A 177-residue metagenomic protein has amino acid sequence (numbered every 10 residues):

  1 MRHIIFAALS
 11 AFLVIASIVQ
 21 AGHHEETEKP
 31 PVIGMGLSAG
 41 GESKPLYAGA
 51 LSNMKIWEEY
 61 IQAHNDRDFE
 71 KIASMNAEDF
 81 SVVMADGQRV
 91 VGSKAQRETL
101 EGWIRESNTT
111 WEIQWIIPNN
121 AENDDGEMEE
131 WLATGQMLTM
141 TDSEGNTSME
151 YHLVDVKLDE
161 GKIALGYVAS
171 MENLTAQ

Functional and structural regions predicted by a protein language model:
M1-E28, I33-G34: Bacterial Sec-dependent N-terminal signal peptides
G22-D66, E70, S74: Short, low-complexity N-terminal intrinsically disordered segments enriched in polar/charged residues
E70-A121, M128-E130: A solvent-exposed, acidic/Ser-Thr-rich amphipathic alpha-helical stretch
N76, D86, Q136-L138, V154 (+1 more regions): A mature extracytoplasmic/lumenal domain signature
D125-M128, T147: Extracellular/periplasmic catalytic domains that process cell-envelope and extracellular macromolecules
E127-L138: A short hydrophobic beta-strand element
T139-M149: Short, cysteine-centered beta-strand-loop-beta hairpins and adjacent loop/turn segments enriched in charged/polar
M149-Q177: Short beta-strand edge/turn micro-motifs at domain boundaries
